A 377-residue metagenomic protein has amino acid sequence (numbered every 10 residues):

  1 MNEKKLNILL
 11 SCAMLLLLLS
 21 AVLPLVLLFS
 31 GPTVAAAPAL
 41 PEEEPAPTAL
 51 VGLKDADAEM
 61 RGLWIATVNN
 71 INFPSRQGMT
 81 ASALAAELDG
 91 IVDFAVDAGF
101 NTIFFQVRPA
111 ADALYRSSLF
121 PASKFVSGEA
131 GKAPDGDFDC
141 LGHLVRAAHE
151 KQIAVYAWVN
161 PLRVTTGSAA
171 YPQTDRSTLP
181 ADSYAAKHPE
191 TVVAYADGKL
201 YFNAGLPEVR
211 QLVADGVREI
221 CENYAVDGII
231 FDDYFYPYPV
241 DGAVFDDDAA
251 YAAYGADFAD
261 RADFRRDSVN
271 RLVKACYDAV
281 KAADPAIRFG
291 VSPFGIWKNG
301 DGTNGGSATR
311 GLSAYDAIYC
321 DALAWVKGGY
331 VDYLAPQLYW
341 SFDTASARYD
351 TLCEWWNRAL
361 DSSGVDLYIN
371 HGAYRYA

Functional and structural regions predicted by a protein language model:
P45-V51, L141, T309-V326, S346-L360: Alpha-helical scaffolding within the catalytic cores of extracellular/periplasmic polymer-degrading hydrolases
G52-G62, F100-A110, D139-A194, I230-D233 (+2 more regions): Glycine-rich, aromatic-flanked loop segments that form ligand/cofactor-binding clefts across common enzyme folds
D55-M60, W64-A86, A157, L162-N223 (+1 more regions): Active-site-adjacent "subsite" loops/lids of carbohydrate-active enzymes
I65-V68, I287-R310, L338, L352-A377: Active-site clefts of carbohydrate-active enzymes
N70-S82, P121-F138, A196-Q211, A256-V269 (+2 more regions): The substrate-binding groove and active-site-proximal loops of carbohydrate-active enzymes, especially glycoside
G78-A98, F125-K151, L212, D267-D278: Aromatic- and glycine-enriched glycan-recognition loops and surfaces that form the carbohydrate-binding subsites
A98-G136: Aromatic-lined carbohydrate-binding/catalytic grooves of carbohydrate-active enzymes
F100-N101, R108, P180-Y330, Q337-W340: Polysaccharide-binding and catalytic clefts of secreted carbohydrate-active enzymes
